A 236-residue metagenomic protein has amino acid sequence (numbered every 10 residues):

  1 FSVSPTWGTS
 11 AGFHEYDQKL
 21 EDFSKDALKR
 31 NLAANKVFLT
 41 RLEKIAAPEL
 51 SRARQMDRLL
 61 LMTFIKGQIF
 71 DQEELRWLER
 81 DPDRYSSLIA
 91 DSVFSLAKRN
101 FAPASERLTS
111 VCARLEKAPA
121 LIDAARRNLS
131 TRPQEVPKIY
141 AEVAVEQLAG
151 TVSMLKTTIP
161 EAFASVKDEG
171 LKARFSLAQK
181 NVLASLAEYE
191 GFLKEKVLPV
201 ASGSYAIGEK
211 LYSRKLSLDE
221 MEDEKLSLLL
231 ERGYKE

Functional and structural regions predicted by a protein language model:
F1-E236: N-terminal maturation segment of proteins
